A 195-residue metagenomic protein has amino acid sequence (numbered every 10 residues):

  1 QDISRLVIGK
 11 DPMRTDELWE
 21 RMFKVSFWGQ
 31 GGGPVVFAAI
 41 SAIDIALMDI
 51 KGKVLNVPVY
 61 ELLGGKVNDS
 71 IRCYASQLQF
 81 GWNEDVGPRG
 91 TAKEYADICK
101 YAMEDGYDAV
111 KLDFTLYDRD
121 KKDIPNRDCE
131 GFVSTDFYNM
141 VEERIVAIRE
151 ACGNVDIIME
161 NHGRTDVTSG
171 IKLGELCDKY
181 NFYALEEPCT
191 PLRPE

Functional and structural regions predicted by a protein language model:
Q1-L55: Metal- or metallocofactor-binding catalytic centers and their adjacent structured scaffolds across diverse enzyme
G9, V57, G65, G153-N154 (+1 more regions): Short, well-ordered coil loops that connect the C-terminus of an alpha-helix to the N-terminus of a beta-strand
M22, K53, V57-I71: N-terminal amphipathic alpha-helix/helix-capping segment at the start of soluble metabolic enzymes
V35, A39-I40, G65, G87-E94: Short, well-structured alpha-helical patches and their helix-loop capping segments that border functional surfaces
A46, P58-V59, K93-I98: Short alpha-helical segments and helix-capping/turn motifs at coil-helix boundaries
M48, G65, S76-L78: Beta-hairpin (beta-strand-turn-beta-strand) motif
D49, E61, V146: Active-site phosphate/pyrophosphate- and oxyanion-stabilizing loops and adjacent acidic/basic residues in soluble
S70, A75-P194: Metal-dependent enolase-superfamily TIM-barrel catalytic cores that perform enediolate-based chemistry
